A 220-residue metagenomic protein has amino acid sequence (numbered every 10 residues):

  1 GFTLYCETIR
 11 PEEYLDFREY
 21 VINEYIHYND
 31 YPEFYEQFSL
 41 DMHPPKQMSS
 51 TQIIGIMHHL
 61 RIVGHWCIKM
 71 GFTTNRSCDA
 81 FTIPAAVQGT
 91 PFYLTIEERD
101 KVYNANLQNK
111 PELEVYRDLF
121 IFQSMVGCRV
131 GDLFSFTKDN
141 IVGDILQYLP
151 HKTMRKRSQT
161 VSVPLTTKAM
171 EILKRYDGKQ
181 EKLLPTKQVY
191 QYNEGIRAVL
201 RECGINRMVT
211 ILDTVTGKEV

Functional and structural regions predicted by a protein language model:
G1-T90, A105, N109, G178-K179: N-terminal core-binding DNA-recognition domain of tyrosine recombinases/integrases
E7, T73-N75, A85-N104, R155-T167 (+1 more regions): DNA breakage-rejoining catalytic core of tyrosine-based enzymes
M48-S49, R129, Q188: Short coil turns linking two alpha-helices in DNA-binding domains
I56, R99, V115-R117, N193: Short, leucine-enriched amphipathic alpha-helices that occur as contiguous helical runs
G64-R76, Q123-I145: Short, charged phosphate-coordinating catalytic segments
T82-A86, V126, S135-R175: Conserved tyrosine-mediated DNA breakage-rejoining catalytic core shared by Y-recombinases
Q88, M154-V220: C-terminal catalytic core of Y-nucleophile DNA break-rejoin enzymes
